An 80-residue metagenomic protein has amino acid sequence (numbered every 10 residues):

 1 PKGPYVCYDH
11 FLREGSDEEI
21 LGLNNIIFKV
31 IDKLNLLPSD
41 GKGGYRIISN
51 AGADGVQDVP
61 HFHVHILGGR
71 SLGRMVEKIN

Functional and structural regions predicted by a protein language model:
P1-N80: HIT superfamily nucleotide-processing domains
